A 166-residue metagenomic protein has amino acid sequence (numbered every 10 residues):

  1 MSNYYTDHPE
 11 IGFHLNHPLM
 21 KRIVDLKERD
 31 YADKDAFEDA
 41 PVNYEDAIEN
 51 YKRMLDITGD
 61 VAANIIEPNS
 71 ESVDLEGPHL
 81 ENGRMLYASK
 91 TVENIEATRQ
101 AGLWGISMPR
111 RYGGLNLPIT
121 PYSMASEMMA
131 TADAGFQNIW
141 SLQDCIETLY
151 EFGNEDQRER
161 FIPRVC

Functional and structural regions predicted by a protein language model:
M1-E81, M85: Extended, charge-enriched "interface" segments that sit outside catalytic cores
E71-C166: Glycine-rich flavin
